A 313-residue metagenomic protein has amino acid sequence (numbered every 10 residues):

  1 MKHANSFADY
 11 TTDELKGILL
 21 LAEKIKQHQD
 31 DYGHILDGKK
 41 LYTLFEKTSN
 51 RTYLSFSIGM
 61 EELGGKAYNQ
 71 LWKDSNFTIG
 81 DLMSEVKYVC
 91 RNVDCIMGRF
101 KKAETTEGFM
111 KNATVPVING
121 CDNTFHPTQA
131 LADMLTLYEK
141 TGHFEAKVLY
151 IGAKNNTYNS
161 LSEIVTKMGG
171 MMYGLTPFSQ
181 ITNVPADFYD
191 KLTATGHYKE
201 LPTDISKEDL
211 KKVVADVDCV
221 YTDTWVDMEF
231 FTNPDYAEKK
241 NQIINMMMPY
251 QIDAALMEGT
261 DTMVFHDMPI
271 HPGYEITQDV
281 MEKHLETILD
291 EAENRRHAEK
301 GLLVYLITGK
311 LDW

Functional and structural regions predicted by a protein language model:
M1-L54, F125: Positively charged, low-complexity intrinsically disordered leader regions
H34-Y138, P272: Phosphate/diphosphate ligand-binding glycine-rich loop within oxidoreductases
I35-L41, F144-K147, D261: Phosphate-coordination loops involved in phosphoryl transfer and adenosine-cofactor binding
E46-I58, T141-D223, M228-F230: Glycine-rich phosphate/diphosphate-binding loop of Rossmann-like nucleotide-binding domains
V115-C121, M172-G174, T287-D290: Short hydrophobic/aromatic-enriched beta-strand-loop microsegments
T193-Q278: Rossmann-like adenosine-cofactor binding region
D261-W313: Adenosine-phosphate binding glycine-rich loop
